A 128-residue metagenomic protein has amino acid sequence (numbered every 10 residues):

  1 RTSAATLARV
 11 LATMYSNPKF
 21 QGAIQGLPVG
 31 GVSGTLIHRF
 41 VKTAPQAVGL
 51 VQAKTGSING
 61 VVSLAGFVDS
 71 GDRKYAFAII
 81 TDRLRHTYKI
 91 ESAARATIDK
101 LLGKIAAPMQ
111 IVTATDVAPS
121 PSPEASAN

Functional and structural regions predicted by a protein language model:
R1-N128: Small-residue-rich helix-loop
